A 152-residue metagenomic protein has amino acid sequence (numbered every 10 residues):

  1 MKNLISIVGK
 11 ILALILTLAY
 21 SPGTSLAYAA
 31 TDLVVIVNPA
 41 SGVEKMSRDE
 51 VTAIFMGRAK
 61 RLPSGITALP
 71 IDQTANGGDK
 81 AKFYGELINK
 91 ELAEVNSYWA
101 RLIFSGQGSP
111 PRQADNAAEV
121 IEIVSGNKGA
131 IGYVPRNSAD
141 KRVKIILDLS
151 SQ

Functional and structural regions predicted by a protein language model:
M1-I7: N-terminal secretory signal peptides that target proteins for export/translocation
I7-T17: Classic N-terminal secretory signal peptides
I15-L26: C-terminal segment of classical bacterial N-terminal signal peptides
Y28-Q152: Exported/periplasmic ABC-transporter solute-binding proteins
